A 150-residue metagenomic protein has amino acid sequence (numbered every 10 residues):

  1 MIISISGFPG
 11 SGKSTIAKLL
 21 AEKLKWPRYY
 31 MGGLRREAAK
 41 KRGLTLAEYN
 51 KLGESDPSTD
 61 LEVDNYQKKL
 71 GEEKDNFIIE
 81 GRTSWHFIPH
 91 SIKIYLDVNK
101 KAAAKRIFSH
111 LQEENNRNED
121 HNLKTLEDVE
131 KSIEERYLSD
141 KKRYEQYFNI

Functional and structural regions predicted by a protein language model:
I5: Hydrophobic anchor at the beta1->P-loop junction of P-loop NTPases
F8: P-loop (Walker A) phosphate-binding loop of NTP-binding proteins
S11: ATP-binding Walker
S14: Walker A/P-loop
E22-V63: Conserved substrate/cofactor phosphate-moiety recognition/catalytic segment in nucleotide-dependent phosphotransferases
S55-K101, Y147-F148: Glycine-rich phosphate-binding loop used to anchor ATP phosphates in small-molecule kinases, encompassing both
P89-E114, N122-T125, S132: Conserved phosphate-donor/acceptor-positioning beta-strand/loop module used by diverse small-molecule
R117-I150: Small-molecule kinase domains that catalyze NTP-dependent phosphoryl transfer to phosphate-bearing small molecules
